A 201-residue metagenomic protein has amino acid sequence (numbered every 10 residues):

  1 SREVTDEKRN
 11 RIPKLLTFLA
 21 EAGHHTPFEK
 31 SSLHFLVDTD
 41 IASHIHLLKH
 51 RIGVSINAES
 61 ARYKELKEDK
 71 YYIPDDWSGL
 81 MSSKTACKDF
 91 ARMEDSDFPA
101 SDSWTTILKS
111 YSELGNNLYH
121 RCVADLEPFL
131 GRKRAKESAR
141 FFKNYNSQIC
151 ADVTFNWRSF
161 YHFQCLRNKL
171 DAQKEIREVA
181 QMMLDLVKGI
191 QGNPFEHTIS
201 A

Functional and structural regions predicted by a protein language model:
S1-A201: Family-specific signature for flavin-dependent thymidylate synthase
